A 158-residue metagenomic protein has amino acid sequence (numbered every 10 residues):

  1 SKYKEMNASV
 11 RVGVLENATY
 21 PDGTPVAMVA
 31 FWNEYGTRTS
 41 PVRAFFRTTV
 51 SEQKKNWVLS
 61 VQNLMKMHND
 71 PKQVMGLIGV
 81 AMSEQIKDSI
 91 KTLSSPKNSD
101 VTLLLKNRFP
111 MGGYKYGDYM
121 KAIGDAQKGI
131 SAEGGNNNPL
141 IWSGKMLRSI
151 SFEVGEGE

Functional and structural regions predicted by a protein language model:
S1-E158: Short, Lys/Arg-rich flexible segments
